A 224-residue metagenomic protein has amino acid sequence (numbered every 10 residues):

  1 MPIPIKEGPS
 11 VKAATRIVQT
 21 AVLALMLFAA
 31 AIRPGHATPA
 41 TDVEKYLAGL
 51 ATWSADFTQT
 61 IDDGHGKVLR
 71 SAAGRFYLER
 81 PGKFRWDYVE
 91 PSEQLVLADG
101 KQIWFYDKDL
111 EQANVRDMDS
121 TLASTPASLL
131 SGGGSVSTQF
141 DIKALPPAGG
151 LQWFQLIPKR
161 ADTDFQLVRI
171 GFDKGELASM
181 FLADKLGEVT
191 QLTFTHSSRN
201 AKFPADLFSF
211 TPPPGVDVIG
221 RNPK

Functional and structural regions predicted by a protein language model:
P2, F28, R33-L69, P212-K224: N-terminal leader/targeting segments and the immediate start of mature chains
I5-V22: Bacterial N-terminal signal peptides that target proteins for export
L47, L122-S137: Short, solvent-exposed helix-to-loop capping segments enriched in aromatics
A55-F57, S71-A73, W86, F165 (+1 more regions): Extended beta-sheet lipid-handling architectures
T58-D62, D87-V89, Y106-K108, I157-K159 (+1 more regions): A generic structural motif
V68-R75, G187: Amphipathic hydrophobic-ligand
R75-S124, T190-Q191: An acidic-aromatic
N114, T138-D141, L145-K224: Gly/Pro-enriched, hydrophobic low-complexity segments that function as extracytoplasmic propeptides/linkers
